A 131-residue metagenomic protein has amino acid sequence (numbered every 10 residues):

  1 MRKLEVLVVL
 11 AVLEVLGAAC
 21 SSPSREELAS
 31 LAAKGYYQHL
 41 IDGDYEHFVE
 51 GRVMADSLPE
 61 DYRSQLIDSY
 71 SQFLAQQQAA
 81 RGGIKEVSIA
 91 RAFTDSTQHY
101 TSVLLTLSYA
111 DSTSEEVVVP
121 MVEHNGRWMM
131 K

Functional and structural regions predicted by a protein language model:
M1, C20-S24, K131: Absolute protein N-terminus
M1-A18: Sec-dependent bacterial lipoprotein signal peptides
R2, G35-H39, G51, Q98-T101 (+1 more regions): Solvent-exposed, well-ordered amphipathic alpha-helical segments that flank/support binding or catalytic loops
A18-D42: Short, low-complexity N-terminal intrinsically disordered segments enriched in polar/charged residues
S30-L31, Y45-T97: Short solvent-exposed beta->alpha transition segments
K34-G35, A55-D56, S108: Second-shell loop/turn segments in exported
E86-K131: Exposed beta-sheet edge and beta->alpha loop/turn motif
